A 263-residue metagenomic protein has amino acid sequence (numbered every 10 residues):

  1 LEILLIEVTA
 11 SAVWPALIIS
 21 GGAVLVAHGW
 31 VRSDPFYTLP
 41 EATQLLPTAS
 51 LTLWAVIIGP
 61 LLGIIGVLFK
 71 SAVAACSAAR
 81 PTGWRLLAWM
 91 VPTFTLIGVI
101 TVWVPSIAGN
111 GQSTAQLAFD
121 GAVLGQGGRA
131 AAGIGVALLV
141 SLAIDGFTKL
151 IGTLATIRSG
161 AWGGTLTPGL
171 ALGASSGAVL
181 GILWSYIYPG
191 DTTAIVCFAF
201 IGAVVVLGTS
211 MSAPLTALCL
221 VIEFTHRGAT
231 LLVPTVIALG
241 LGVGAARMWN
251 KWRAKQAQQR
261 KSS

Functional and structural regions predicted by a protein language model:
L1-S263: Alpha-helical transmembrane segments and immediately membrane-proximal extracytoplasmic
